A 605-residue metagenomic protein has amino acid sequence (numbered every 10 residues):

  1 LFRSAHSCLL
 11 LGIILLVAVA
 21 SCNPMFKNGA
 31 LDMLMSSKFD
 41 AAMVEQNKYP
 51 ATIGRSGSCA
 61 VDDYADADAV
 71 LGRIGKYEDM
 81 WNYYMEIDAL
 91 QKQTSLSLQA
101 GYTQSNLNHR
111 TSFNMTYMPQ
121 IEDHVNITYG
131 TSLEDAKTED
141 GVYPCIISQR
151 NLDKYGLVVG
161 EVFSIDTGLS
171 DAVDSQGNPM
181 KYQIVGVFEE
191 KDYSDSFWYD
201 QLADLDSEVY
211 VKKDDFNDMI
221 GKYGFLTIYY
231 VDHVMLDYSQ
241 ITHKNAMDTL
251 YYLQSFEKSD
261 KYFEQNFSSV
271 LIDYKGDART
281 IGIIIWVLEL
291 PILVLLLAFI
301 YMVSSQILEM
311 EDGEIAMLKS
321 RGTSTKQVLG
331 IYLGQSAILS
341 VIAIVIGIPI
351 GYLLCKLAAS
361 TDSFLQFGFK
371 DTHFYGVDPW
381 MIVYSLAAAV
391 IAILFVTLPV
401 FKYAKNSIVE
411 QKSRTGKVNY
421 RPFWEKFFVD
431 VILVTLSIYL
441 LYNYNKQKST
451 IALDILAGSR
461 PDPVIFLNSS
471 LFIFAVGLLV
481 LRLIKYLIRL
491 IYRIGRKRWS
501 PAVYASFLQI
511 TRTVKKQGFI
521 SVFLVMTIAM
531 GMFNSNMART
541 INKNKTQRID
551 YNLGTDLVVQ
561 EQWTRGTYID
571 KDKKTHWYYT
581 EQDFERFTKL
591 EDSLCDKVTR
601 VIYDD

Functional and structural regions predicted by a protein language model:
F2-L297, Q306, S360-L365, T372 (+4 more regions): Membrane transport/envelope proteins' first extracytoplasmic loop
S4-C22, F26, D248-K258, G276-L293 (+5 more regions): Alpha-helical transmembrane segments, especially those used as permease/efflux helices and single-pass anchors
A30, V303-S304, L308, L354 (+5 more regions): Hydrophobic alpha-helical interface/terminus motif in multipass membrane transporters
M35-D40, A316-S320, R489-R496, Y504-R512 (+1 more regions): Short amphipathic alpha-helical coupling elements at transmembrane boundaries
G160, G322, G347: Conserved G/P- and acidic residue-centered "switch" motifs that form tight phosphate/ATP-binding loops in soluble
P291, G334-D362, S437: Hydrophobic alpha-helical transmembrane segments that constitute the membrane-spanning cores of multi-pass membrane
A298-S340, N406, E410-F423, D430: Interfacial "coupling" helices/loops that link adjacent transmembrane helices in transporter permeases
Q547-Y551, E561-D605: Structured non-transmembrane domains adjacent to transmembrane bundles in polytopic membrane proteins
